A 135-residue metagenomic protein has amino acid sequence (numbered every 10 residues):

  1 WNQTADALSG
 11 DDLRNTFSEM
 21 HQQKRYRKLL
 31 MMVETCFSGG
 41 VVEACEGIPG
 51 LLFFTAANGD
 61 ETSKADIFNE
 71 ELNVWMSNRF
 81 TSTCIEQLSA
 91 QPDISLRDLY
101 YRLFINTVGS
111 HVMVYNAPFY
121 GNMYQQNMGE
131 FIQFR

Functional and structural regions predicted by a protein language model:
W1-R135: Cysteine endopeptidase catalytic domains of the caspase/legumain-like
